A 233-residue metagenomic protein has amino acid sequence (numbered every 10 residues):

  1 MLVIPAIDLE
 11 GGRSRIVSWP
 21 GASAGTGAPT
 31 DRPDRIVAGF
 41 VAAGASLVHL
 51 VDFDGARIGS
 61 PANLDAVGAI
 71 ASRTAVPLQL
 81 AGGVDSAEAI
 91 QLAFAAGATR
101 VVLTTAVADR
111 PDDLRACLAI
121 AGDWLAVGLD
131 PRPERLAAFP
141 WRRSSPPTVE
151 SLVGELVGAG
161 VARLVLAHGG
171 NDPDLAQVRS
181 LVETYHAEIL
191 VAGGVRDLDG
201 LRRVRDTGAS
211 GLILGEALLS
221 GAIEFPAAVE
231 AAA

Functional and structural regions predicted by a protein language model:
L2-L9, V48-L50, L78-G82, V101-L103 (+4 more regions): Hydrophobic faces of well-ordered beta-strands that scaffold small-molecule active sites in alpha/beta enzyme cores
D8, F40, V48, A93 (+4 more regions): Conserved, mostly hydrophobic/aromatic
L9-T26, Q91-F94, A98-N171: Conserved anion-binding
A28-F40, D85-Q91, R143-E155, G200-L201: Short, acidic/polar
L47-D65, T105, V165-P173: Glycine-rich, proline-tolerant flexible connector loops at the mouths of alpha/beta enzymes
D54, A62-A119: Glycine/small-residue-rich loop that forms an oxyanion/phosphate-binding "nest" at active or ligand-binding sites
R73-T74, L78-R100, A176-L214: Catalytic cores of alpha/beta
D112-I120, L125, L201-A233: C-terminal helical cap(s) of enzyme catalytic domains, especially alpha/beta-barrels
